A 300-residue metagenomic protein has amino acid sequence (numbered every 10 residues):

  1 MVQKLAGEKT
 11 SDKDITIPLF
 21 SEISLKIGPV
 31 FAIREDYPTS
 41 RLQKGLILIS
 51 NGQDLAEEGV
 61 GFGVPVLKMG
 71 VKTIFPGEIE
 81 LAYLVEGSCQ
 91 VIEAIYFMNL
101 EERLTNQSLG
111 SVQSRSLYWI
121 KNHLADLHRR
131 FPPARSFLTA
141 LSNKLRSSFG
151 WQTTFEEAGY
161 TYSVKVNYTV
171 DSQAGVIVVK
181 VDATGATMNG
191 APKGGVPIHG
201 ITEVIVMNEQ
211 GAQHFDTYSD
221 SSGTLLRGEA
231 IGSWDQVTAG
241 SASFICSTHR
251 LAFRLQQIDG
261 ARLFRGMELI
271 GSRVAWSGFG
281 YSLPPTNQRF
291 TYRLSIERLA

Functional and structural regions predicted by a protein language model:
M1-G110, V237, S243-F244: Beta-strand-rich N-terminal accessory domains
K4, D12-P18, S24-K26, Q90-E93 (+6 more regions): Ser/Thr- (and often Asn-) enriched beta-sheet segments in non-cytosolic proteins
T10, D171, D220: Acidic surface patches and DE-rich sequence motifs
F20-E22, V30, P65-K72, F97-R103 (+8 more regions): Generic structural motif
S21, P29-V30, L46, E78-L84 (+7 more regions): Extended low-polarity, hydrophobic cluster-rich segments
E58-G190: Extended, loop-rich substrate-binding clefts of extracytoplasmic carbohydrate-active enzymes
N189-P197: A short beta-turn/strand-edge loop motif at beta-sheet boundaries
P197, I201-G211, T217-D220, R227-A300: Beta-strand-rich recognition/accessory modules
